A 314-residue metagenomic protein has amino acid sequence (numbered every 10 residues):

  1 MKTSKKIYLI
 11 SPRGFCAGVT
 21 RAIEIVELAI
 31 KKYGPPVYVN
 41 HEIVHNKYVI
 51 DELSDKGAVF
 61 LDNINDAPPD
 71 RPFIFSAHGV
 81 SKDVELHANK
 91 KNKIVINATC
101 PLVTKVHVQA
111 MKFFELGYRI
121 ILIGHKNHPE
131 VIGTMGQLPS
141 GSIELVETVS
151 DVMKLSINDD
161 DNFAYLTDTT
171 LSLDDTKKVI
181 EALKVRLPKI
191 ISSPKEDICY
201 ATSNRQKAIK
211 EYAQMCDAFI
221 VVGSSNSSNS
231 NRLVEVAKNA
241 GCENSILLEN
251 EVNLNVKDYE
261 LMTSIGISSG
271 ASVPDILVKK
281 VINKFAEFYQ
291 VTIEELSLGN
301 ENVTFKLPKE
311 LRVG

Functional and structural regions predicted by a protein language model:
M1-S269, D275-G314: The feature marks the mature, well-folded catalytic cores of soluble enzymes
